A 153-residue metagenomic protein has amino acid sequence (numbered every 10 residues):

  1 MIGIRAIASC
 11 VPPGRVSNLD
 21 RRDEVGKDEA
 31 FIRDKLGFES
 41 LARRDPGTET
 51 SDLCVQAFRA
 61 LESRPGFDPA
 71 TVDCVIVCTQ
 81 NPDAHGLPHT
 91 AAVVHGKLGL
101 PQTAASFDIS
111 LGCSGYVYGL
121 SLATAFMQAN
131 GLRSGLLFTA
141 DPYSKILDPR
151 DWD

Functional and structural regions predicted by a protein language model:
M1-D73, L98: Conserved "HGTGT" condensation-loop signature of ketosynthase/thiolase-family condensing enzymes that catalyze
I2-I7, I32, I76, I109 (+2 more regions): Weak global preference for isoleucine
G3, C74, R133-L137: Short glycine-aspartate micro-motif
S63-P69, N81-D153: Acyl-thioester C-C bond-transforming condensing/cleaving domain
C74-N81: Short glycine-rich or small-residue beta-strand-to-loop segments that form or flank ligand, phosphate, metal/Fe-S
